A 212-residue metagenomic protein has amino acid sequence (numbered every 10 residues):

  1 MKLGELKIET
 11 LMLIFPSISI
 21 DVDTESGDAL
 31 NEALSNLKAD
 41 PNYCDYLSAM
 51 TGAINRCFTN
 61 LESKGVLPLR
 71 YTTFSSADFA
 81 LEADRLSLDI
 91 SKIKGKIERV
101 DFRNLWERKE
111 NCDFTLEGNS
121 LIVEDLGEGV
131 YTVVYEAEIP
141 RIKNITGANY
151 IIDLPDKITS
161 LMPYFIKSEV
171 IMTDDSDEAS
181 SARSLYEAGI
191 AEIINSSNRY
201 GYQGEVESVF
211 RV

Functional and structural regions predicted by a protein language model:
M1-V212: Glycine-enriched, solvent-exposed interface loops adjoining structured elements
